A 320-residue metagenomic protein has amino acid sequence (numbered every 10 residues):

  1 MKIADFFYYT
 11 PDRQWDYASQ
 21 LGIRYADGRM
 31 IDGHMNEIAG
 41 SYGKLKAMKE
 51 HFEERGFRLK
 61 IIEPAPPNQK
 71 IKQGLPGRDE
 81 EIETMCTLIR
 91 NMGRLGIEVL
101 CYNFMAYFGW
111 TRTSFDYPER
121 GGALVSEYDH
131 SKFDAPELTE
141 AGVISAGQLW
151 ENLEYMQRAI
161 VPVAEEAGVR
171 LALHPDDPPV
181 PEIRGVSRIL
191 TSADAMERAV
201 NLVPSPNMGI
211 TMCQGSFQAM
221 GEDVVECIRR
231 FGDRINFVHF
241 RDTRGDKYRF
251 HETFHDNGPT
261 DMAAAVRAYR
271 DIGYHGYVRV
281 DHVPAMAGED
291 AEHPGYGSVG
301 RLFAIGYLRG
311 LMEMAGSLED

Functional and structural regions predicted by a protein language model:
K2-A4, Y9-S19, K49-E54, R58 (+7 more regions): Histidine-acidic metal/acid-base catalytic patches
D12-Q14, A18-G33: N-terminal ordered "arm"
R29-E154, R158, E165-E166, G276: Structural motif corresponding to the early beta-alpha repeats
M30-D32, A65-P66, D177, R244 (+1 more regions): Short, histidine-centered active-site or binding-site loop motifs used for metal coordination, general acid-base
E137-N152, P178-R188, H251-E252: Surface-exposed cleft-lining segments at the edges of enzyme active sites
